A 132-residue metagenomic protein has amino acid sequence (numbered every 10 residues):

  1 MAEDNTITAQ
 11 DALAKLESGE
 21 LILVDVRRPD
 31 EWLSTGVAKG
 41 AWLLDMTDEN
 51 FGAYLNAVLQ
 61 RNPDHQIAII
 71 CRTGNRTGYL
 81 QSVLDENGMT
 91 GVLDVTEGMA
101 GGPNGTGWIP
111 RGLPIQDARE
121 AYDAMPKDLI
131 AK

Functional and structural regions predicted by a protein language model:
M1-L21, P29-Q66, T77-K132: Rhodanese-like catalytic fold shared by cysteine-dependent sulfurtransferases and DSP/PTP-type phosphatases
D25, G74: Conserved G/P- and acidic residue-centered "switch" motifs that form tight phosphate/ATP-binding loops in soluble
I70: Short, surface-exposed ligand- or partner-binding patches at beta-edge/loop junctions that are enriched in aromatics
